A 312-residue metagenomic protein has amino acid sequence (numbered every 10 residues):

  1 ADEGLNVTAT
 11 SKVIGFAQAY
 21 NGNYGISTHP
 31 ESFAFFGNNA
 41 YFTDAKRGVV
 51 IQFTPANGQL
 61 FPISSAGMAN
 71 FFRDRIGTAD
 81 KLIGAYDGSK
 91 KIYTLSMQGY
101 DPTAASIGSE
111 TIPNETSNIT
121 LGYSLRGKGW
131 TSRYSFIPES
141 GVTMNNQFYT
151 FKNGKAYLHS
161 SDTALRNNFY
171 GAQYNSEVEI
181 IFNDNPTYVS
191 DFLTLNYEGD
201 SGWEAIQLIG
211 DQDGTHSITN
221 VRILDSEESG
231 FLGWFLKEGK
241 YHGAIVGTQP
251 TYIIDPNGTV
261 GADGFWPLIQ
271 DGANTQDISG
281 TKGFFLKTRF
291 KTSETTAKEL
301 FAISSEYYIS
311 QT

Functional and structural regions predicted by a protein language model:
A1-T194, S201-G202, Q207-I209, D213: Beta-sheet-dominated scaffold domains
G122, T194-N196, K287-K291: Residues within well-ordered beta-strands of beta-sheet-rich folds
F182-P186, I218, R222-S310: Beta-sandwich interaction modules
L195, S310-Q311: Enriched but not universal
